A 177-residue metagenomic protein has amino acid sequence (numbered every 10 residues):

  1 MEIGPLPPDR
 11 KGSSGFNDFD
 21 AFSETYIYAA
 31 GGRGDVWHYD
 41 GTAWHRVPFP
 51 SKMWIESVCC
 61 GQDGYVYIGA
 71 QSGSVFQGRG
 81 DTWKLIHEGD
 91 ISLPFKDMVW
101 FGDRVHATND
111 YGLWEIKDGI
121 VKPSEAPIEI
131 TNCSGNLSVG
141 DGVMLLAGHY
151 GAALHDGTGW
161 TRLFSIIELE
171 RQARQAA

Functional and structural regions predicted by a protein language model:
M1-A177: Residue-level hotspots at or immediately adjacent to binding/recognition sites across diverse folds
